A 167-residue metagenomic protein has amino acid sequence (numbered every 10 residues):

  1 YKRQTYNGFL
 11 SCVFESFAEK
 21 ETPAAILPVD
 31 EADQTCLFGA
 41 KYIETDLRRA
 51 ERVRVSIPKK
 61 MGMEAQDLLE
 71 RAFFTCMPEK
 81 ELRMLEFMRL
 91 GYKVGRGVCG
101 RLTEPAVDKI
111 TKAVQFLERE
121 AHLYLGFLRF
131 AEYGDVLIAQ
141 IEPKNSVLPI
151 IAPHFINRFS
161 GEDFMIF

Functional and structural regions predicted by a protein language model:
Y1-Q4: Conserved small/polar residues in nucleotide/adenosyl-binding loops
Y6-C12, S16: Short N-terminal binding/cap micro-motifs at the start of the first secondary-structure element
E19-F167: Extended, well-ordered protein cores
